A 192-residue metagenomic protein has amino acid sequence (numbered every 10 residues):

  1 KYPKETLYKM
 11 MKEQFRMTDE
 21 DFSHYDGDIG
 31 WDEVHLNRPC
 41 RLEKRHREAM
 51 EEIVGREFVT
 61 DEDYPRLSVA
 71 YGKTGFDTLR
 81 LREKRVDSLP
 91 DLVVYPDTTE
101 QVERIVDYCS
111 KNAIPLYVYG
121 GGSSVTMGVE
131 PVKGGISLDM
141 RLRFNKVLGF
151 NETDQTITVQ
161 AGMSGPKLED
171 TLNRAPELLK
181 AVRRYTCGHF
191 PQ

Functional and structural regions predicted by a protein language model:
K1-Q192: Noncatalytic alpha-helical scaffold of FAD-dependent oxidoreductases
